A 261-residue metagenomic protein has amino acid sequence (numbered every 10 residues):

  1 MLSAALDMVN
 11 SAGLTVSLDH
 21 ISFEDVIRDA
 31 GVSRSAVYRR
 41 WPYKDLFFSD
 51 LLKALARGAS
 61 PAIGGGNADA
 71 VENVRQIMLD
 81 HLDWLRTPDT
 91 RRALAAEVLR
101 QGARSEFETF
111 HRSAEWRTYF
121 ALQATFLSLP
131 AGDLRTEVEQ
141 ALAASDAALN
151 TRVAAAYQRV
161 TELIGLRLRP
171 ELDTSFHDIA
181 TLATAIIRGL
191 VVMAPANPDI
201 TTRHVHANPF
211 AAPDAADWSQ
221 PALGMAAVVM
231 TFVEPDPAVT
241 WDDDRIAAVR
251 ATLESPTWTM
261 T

Functional and structural regions predicted by a protein language model:
M1-E24, R28-G31, K53: Short, amphipathic alpha-helix enriched in basic
S3, R39, S49-D50: DNA-binding alpha-helical recognition surfaces that contact promoter or target DNA
G31-W41: Short hydrophobic/aromatic patch on the recognition helix
K44-L51, G58-I63, A70: Short amphipathic alpha-helical segment with a characteristic S/N-K-E followed by hydrophobic residues
I63-R112, W116, A180: Hydrophobic alpha-helical connector segments
A93-T109, S113-L166, D178: Amphipathic alpha-helical packing segments from all-alpha helical-bundle domains
T151-R167, H177-T261: C-terminal peripheral helix-coil segments that are non-catalytic and often amphipathic
